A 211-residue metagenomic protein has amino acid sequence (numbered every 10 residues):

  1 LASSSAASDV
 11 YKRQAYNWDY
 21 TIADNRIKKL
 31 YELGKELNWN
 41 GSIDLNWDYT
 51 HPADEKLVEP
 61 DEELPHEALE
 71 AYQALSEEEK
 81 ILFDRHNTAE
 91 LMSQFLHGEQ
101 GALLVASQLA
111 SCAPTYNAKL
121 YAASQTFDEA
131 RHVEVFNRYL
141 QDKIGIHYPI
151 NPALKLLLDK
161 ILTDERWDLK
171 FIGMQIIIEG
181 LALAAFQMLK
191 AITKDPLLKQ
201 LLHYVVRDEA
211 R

Functional and structural regions predicted by a protein language model:
L1-A7, Y11: Single conserved hydrophobic/aromatic residue that forms the stacking wall/gate of nucleotide- or nucleobase-binding
Y16, I22, E78-L82, A102-Y121 (+1 more regions): Helix-loop segments that flank and shape redox-cofactor active sites
I27-K29, L33-L64, T126-P149: Conserved alpha-helical segments that form or flank metal/cofactor-binding pockets of metalloenzymes
E62-N117: Long, hydrophobic/aromatic-enriched structural stretches that serve as scaffold segments
E70-Q94, P152-I176, I192-T193: Acidic/His metal-coordination segments adjacent to aromatic residues that form catalytic metal sites in metalloenzymes
R85-F95, P114-R131, W167-F171, P196-A210: Alpha-helical scaffold segments that form or flank carboxylate-/histidine-based iron centers
F95-L103, Q125-L140, I172-F186, V205-A210: Alpha-helical transition-metal enzyme core signature, strongest for iron centers
A102-T163: Long, hydrophobic, well-ordered secondary-structure blocks that form the structural core and pocket-lining surfaces
